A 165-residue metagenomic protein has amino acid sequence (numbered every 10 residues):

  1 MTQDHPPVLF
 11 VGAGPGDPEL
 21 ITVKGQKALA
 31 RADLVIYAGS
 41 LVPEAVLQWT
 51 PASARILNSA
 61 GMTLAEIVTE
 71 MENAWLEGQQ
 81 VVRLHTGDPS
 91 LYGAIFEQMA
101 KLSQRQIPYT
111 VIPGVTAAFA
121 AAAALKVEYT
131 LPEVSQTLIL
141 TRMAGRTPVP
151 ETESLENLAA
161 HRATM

Functional and structural regions predicted by a protein language model:
M1-V115, A120: Class I S-adenosyl-L-methionine
T2-V8, L76, V81, Y109 (+1 more regions): Beta-strand/loop-alpha-helix module characteristic of Rossmann-like adenine-cofactor folds
